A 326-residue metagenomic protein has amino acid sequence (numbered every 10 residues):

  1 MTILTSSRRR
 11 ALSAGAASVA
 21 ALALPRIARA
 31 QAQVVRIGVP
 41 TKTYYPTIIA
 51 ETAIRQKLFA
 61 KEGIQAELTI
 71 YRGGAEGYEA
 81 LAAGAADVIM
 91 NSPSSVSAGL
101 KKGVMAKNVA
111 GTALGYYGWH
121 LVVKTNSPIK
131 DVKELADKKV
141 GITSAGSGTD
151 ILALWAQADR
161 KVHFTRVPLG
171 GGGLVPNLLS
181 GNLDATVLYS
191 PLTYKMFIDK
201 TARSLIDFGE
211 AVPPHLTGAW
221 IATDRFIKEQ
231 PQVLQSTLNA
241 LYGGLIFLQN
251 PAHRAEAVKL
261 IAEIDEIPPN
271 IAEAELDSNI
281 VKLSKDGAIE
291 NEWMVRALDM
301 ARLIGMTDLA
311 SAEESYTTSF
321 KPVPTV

Functional and structural regions predicted by a protein language model:
M1-S6: Secretory targeting signals
R10-A30: N-terminal export signals
Q31-R160, T165-L169, G173-N177, D184-L188 (+2 more regions): Short, glycine-/small- and polar/acidic-enriched structural segments that line small-molecule recognition paths
Q56, E62, A80, G84 (+9 more regions): Structured segments of extracytoplasmic/periplasmic soluble domains in secreted or envelope-associated proteins
K57, K61, E210-V212, V281-E290: Short, solvent-exposed loop/beta-turn-alpha elements that line the ligand-binding surface or hinge of extracytoplasmic
S94, G172-I261: Pocket-lining segment of extracytoplasmic ligand-binding domains
K228-T307: Secondary-structure end/capping motifs
L298-V326: Conserved C-terminal helix/tail region of periplasmic/extracytoplasmic solute-binding proteins
